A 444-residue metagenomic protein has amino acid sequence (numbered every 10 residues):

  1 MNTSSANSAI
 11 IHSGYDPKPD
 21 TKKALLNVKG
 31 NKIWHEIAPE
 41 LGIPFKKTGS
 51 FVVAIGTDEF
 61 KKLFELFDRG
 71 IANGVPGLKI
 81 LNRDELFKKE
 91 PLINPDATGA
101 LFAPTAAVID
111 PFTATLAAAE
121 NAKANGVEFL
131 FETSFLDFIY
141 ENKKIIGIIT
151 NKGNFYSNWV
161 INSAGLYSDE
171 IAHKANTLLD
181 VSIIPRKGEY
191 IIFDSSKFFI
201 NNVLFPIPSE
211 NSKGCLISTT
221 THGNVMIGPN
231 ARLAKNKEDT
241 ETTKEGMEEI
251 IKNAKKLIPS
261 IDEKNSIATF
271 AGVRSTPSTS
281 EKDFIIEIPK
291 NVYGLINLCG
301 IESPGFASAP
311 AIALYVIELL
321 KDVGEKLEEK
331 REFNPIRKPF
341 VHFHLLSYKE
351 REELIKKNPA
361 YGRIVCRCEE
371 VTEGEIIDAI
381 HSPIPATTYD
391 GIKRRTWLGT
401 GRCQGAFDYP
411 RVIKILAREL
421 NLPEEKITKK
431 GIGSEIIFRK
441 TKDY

Functional and structural regions predicted by a protein language model:
M1-A6: Glycine-rich FAD pyrophosphate-binding loop
A9-K89, T98, G214-C215: Dinucleotide-binding Rossmann-like beta1-alpha1 core, especially the glycine-rich loop that anchors the ADP
K18, L25-V28, V53-K62, L101-E120 (+4 more regions): Short beta-strand to alpha-helix junction loop
L101-W159, Y167: Helical element adjacent to the flavin cofactor pocket in flavoenzyme catalytic cores
A117, S212, T221-H222, L233 (+4 more regions): C-terminal catalytic lobe of FAD-dependent flavoproteins
F138-K144, I149-T243, K252, I261 (+1 more regions): Flavin-dependent oxidoreductases
E238, T372-S382, A406-E424: Iron-sulfur (Fe-S) cluster-binding segments and ferredoxin-like electron-carrier domains, especially [2Fe-2S]
N421-Y444: Low-complexity, small/polar and acidic-rich linker and loop segments
